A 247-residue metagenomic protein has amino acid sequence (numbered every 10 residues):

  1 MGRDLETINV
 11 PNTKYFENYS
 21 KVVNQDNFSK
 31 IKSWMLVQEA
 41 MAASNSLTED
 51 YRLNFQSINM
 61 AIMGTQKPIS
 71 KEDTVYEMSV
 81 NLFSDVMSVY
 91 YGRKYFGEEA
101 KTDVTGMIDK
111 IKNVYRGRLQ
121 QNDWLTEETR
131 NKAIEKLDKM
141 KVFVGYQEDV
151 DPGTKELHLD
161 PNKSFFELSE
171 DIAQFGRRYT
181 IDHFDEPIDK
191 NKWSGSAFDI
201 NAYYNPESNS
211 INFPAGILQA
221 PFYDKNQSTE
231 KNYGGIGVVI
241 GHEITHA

Functional and structural regions predicted by a protein language model:
M1-G106, K110, Q147: Noncatalytic, helix-rich "gating/capping" subdomain that lines the substrate-entry/channel surface of large enzyme
V10-T13, S33, E39, D160-G234: Active-site-adjacent "gating/activation" loops or surface patches in catalytic cores
Y19-V23, Q38, K112, R116 (+2 more regions): Short, well-ordered alpha-helical packing segments
D50-N59, Y76, R130-E135, K225-E230: Composition- and surface-driven signal marking solvent-exposed, interaction-prone regions in large proteins
K67-K71, Y95, N122-E127, D224-Q227 (+1 more regions): Secondary-structure transition/capping motifs at alpha-helix termini and the adjoining loop/turn into the next element
E98-F198, Y203: Contiguous, non-catalytic segments that form substrate-binding/exosite surfaces or channel walls
T126, F213, G234-A247: Active-site recognition of the HExxH zinc-binding catalytic motif
M140-K141, Q219-F222, T245-A247: Flexible loop/turn segments at secondary-structure boundaries
